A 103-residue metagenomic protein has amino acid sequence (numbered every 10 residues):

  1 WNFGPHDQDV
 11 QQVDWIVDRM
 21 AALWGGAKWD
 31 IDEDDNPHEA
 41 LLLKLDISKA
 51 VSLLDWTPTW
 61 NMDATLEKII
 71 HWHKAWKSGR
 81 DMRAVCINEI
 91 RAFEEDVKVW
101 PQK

Functional and structural regions predicted by a protein language model:
W1-K103: C-terminal substrate-binding subdomain of Rossmann-fold SDR/epimerase-dehydratase oxidoreductases
